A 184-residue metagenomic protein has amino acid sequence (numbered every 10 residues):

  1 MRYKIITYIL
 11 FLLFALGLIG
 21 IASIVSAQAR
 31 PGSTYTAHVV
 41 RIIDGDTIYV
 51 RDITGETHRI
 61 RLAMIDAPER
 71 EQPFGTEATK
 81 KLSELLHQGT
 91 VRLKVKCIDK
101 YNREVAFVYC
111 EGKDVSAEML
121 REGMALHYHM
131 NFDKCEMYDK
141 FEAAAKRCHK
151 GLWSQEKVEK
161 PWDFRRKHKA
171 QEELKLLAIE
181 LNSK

Functional and structural regions predicted by a protein language model:
R2-K184: Small beta-barrel nucleic-acid-binding modules, primarily SNase/OB-fold domains and secondarily Tudor-like barrels
